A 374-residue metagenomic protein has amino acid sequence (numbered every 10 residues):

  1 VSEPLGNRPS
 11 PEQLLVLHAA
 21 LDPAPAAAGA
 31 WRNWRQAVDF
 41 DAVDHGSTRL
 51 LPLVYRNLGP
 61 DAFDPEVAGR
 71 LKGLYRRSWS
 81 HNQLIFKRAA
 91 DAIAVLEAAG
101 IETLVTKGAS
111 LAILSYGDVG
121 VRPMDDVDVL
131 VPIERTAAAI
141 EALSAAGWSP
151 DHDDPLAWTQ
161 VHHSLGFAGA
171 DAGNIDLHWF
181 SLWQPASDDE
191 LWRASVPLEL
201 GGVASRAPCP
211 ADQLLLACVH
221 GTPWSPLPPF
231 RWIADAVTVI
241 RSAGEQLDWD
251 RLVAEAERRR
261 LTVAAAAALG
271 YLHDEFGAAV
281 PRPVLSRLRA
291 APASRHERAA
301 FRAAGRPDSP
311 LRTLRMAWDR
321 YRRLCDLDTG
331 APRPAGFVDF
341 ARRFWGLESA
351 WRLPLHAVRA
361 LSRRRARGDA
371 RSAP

Functional and structural regions predicted by a protein language model:
S2-D125, V131-P374: Conserved NTP-donor binding/palm subdomain of two-metal-ion nucleotidyltransferases/polymerases, i.e., the charged
